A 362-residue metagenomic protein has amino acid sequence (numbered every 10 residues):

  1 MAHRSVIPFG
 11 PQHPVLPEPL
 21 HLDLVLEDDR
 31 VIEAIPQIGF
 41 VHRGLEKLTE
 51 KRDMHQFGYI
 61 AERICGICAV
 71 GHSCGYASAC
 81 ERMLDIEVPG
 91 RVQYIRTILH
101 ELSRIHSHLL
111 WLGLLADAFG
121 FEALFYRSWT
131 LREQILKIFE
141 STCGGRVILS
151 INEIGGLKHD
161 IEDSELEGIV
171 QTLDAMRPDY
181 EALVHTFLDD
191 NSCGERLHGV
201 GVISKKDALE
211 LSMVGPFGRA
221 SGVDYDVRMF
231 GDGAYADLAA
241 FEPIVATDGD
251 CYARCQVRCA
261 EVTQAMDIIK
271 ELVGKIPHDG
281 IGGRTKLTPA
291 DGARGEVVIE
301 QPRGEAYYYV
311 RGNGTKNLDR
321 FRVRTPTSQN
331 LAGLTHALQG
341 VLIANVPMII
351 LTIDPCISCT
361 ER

Functional and structural regions predicted by a protein language model:
M1-R362: Active-site bordering "gate/hinge" segments that shape substrate access to catalytic or cofactor-binding pockets
